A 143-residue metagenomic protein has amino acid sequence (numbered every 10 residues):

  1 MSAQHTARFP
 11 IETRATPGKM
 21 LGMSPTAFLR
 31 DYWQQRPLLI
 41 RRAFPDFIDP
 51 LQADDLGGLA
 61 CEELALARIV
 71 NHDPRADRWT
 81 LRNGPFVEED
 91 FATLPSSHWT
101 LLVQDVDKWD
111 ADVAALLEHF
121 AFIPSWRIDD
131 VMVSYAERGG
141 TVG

Functional and structural regions predicted by a protein language model:
S2-M23, A27-D31, D46-L51, G57-G143: Active-site region of the double-stranded beta-helix
A43: Anionic group-transfer/hydrolysis microenvironments
